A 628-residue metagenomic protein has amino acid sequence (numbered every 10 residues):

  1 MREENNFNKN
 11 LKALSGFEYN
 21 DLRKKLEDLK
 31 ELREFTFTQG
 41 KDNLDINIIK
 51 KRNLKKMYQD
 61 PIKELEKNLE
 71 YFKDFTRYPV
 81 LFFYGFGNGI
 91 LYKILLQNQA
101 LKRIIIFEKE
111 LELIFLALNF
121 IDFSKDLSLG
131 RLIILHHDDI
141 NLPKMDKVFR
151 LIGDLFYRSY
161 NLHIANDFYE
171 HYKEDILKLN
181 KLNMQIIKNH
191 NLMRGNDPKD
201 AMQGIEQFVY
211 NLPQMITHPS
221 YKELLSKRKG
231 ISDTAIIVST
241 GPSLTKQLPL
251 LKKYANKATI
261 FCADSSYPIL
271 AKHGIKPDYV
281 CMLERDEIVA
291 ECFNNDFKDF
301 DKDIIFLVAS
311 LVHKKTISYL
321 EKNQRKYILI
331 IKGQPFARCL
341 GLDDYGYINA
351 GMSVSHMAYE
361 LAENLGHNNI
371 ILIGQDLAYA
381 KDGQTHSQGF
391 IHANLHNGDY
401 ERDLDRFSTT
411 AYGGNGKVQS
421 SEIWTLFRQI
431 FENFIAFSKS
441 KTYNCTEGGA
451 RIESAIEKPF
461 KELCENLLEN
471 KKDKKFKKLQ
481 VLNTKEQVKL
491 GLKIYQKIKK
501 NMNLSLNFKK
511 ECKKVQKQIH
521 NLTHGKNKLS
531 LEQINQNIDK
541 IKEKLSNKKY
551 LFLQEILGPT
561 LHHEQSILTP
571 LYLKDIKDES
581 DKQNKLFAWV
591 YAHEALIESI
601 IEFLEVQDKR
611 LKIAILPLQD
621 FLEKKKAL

Functional and structural regions predicted by a protein language model:
M1-A235, P242-T259, P268-K272, P277-Y279 (+4 more regions): N-terminal donor/sugar-recognition subdomains of glycan-related enzymes, prototypically the membrane-proximal stem
F82, I105, S355-A358, I371 (+4 more regions): Non-catalytic helical/linker scaffolds that mediate oligomerization, partner binding, and domain coupling around large
E108, S266-Y267, G274-E284, A362-H386: Glycine-rich phosphate/pyrophosphate-binding loops and their adjacent beta-strand/loop elements at enzyme active sites
Y160, K314-L377: Active-site/ligand-binding-proximal alpha/beta "capping" segment
S239, A263, L283, L307-A309 (+3 more regions): Generic beta-strand/beta-sheet core signal
L250, A258, L340, A350-G351 (+1 more regions): Long alpha-helical, hydrophobic tracts
V312, Y400: Active-site-adjacent segment of 2-oxoglutarate/Fe(II) JmjC oxygenases
